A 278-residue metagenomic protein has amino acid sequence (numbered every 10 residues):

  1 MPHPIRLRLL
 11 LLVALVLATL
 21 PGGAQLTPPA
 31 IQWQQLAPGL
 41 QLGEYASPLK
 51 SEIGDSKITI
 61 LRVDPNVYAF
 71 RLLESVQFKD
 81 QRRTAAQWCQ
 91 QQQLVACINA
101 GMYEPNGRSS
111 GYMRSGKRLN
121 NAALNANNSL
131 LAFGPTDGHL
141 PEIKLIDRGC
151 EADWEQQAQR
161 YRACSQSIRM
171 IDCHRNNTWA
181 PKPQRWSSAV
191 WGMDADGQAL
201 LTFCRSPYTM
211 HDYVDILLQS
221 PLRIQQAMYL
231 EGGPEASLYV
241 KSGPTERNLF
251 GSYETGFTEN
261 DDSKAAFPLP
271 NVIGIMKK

Functional and structural regions predicted by a protein language model:
P2-L10: Bacterial N-terminal signal peptides that target proteins for export
L10-T19: Bacterial N-terminal signal peptides
L17-A18, G274-K278: Short amphipathic alpha-helical segments
P21-N125, H139, T202: Zymogen propeptides
N66, M102, D196, M276-K278: Solvent-exposed coil/turn segments that connect beta secondary-structure elements in extracytoplasmic/periplasmic
G116, N121-M276: Active-site beta-strand/loop microenvironment that shapes enzyme catalytic pockets
